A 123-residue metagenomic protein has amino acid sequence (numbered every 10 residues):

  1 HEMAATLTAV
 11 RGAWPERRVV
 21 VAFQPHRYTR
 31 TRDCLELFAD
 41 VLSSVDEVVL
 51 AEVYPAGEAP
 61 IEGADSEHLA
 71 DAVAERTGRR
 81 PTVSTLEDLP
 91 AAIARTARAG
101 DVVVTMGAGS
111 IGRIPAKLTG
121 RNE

Functional and structural regions predicted by a protein language model:
H1-E123: ATP-dependent carboxylate-amine ligase
